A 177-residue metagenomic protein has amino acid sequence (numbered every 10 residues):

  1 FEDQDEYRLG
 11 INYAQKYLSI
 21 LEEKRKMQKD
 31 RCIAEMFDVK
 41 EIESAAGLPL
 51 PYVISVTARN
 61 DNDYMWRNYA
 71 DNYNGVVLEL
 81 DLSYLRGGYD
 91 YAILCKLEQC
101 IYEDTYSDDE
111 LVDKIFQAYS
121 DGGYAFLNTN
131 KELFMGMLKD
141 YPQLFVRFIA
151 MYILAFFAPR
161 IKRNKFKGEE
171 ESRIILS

Functional and structural regions predicted by a protein language model:
F1-S177: Partner-binding and oligomerization surfaces adjacent to conserved cores of proteins that assemble macromolecular
